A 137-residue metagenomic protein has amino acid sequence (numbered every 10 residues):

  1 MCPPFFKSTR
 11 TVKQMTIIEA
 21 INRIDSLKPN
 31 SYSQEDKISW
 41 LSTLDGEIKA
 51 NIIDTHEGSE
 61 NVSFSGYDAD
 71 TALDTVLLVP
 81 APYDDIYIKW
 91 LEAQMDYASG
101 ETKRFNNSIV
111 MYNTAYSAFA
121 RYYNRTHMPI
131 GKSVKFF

Functional and structural regions predicted by a protein language model:
M1-V76, T114-F137: Conserved short "hinge" loops at termini or chain/domain junctions
S31-Y32, A98-T102: Charged, low-complexity interaction regions
I38-S39, N106-V110: Short, charged, amphipathic alpha-helical segments
V76-D85: Structural motif
D85-Y97: Short, hydrophobic/amphipathic alpha-helical patches that form generic packing surfaces within helical domains
E101, I109-N113, I130: Generic alpha-helical propensity signal that fires on short helical segments and nearby coil/disordered stretches
